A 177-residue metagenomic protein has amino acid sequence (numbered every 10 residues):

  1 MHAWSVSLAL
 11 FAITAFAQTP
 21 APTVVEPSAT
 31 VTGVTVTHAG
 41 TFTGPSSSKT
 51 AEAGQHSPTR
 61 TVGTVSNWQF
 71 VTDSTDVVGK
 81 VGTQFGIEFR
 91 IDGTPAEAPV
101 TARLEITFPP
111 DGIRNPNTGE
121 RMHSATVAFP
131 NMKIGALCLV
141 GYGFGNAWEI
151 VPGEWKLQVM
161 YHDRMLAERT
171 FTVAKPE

Functional and structural regions predicted by a protein language model:
W4-T14: Sec-dependent N-terminal signal peptides
A15-T19: Boundary at the C-terminal end of the N-terminal hydrophobic targeting segment
P20-I150, M160-Y161, M165-T170, K175-P176: Contiguous segments within soluble domain cores/interaction surfaces
E154-K156: Short, conserved beta-strand segments of beta-strand-rich sandwich/propeller modules, principally
